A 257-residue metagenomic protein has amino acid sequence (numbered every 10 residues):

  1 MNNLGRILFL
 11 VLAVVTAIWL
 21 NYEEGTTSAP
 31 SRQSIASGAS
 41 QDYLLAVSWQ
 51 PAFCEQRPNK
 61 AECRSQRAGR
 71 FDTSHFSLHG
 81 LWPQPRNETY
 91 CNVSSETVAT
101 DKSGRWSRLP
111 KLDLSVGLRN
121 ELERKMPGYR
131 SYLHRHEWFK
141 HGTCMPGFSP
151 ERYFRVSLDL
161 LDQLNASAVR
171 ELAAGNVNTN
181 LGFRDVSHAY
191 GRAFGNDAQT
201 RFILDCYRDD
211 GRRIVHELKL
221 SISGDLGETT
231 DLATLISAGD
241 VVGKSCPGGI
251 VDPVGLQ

Functional and structural regions predicted by a protein language model:
N2, T26-A29, L118-Q257: C-terminal, well-folded lobe of enzymatic/effector domains
R6-N21: Hydrophobic membrane-insertion alpha-helices, especially the h-region of bacterial N-terminal signal peptides
T26-N176: Catalytic cores of phosphodiester-bond-cleaving enzymes
